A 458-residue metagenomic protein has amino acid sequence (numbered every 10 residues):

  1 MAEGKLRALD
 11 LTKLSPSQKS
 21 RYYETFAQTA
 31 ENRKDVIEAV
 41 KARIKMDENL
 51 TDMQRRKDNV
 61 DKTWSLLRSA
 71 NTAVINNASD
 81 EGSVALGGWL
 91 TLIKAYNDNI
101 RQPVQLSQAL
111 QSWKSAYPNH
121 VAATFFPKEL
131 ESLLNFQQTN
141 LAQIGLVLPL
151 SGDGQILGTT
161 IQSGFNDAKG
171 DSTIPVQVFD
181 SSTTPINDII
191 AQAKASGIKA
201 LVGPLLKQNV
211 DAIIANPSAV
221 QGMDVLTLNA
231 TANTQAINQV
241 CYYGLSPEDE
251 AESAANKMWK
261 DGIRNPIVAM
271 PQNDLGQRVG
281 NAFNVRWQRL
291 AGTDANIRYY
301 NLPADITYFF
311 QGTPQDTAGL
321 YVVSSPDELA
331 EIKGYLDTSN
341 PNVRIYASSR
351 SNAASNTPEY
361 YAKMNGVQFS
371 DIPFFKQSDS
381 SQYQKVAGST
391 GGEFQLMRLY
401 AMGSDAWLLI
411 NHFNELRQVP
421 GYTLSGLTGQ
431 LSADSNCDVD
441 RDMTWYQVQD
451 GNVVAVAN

Functional and structural regions predicted by a protein language model:
M1-E129: Alpha-helical protein-protein interaction scaffolds
Q138-L157, I267-V268: Short beta-strand segments enriched in small/hydrophobic residues
I156-I161, I174-N233: Beta-alpha junction/loop-to-helix N-cap segments that form part of ligand/metal-binding clefts
F165, Y243-R298: An alpha-beta-alpha
K194-K207, V225-L228, N265-M270, D316-L329 (+1 more regions): Periplasmic-binding protein-like
N233-K257, Y361-P373: Short beta-strand elements at the ligand-binding edges of bilobed clamshell
K333-S404, N414: Extracellular/periplasmic periplasmic-binding protein-like sensory domains
G391-A457: Segments of small-molecule ligand-sensing domains
